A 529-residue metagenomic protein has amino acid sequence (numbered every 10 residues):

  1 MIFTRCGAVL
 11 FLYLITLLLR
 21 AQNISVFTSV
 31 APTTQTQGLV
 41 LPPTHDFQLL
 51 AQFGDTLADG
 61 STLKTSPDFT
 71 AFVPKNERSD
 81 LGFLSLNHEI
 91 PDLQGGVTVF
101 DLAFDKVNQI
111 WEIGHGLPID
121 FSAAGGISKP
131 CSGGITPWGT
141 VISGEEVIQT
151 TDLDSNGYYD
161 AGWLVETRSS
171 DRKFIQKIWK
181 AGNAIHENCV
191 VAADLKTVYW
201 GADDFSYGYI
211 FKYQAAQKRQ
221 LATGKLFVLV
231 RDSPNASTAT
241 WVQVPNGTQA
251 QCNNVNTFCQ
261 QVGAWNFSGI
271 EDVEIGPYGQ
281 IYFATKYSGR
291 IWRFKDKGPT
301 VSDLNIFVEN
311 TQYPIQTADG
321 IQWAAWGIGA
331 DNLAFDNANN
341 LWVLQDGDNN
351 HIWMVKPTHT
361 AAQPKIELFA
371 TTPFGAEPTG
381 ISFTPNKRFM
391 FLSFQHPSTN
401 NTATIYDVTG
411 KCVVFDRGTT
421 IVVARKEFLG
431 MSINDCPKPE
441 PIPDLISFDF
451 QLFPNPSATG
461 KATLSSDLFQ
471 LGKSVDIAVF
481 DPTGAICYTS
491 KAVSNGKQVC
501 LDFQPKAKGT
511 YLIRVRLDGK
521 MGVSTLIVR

Functional and structural regions predicted by a protein language model:
M1-Q22: Bacterial Sec-dependent N-terminal signal peptides
L12, T140, W163, T197-Y199 (+7 more regions): A general secondary-structure boundary signal
Q22-P437: Sequence/structural signature of beta-propeller domains
E440-I442: Ser/Thr/Gly/Pro-rich low-complexity, disordered linker/stalk segments of secreted and cell-surface proteins
D444-F453, S457-R529: C-terminal outer-membrane/trafficking sorting elements
